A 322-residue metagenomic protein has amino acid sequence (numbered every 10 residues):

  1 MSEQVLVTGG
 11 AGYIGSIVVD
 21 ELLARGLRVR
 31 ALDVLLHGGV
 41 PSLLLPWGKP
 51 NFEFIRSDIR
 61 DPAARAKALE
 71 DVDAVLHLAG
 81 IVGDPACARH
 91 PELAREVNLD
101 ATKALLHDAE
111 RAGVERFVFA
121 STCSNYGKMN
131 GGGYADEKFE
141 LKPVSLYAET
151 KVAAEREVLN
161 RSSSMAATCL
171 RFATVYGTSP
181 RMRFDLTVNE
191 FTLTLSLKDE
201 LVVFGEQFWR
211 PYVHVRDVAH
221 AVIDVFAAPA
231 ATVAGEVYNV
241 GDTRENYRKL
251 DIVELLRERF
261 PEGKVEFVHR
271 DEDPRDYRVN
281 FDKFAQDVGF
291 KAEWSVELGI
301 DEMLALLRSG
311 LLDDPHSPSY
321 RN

Functional and structural regions predicted by a protein language model:
M1-A74: N-terminal Rossmann/SDR dinucleotide-binding element
T8, L32, V75-A79, F117-C123 (+1 more regions): SDR active-site strand-loop-helix element
I59-V97: NAD(P)H-binding glycine-rich loop region in Rossmannoid oxidoreductase-like domains and their noncatalytic homologs
E92, E96-K103, E115, K138 (+1 more regions): Conserved internal alpha-helix in NAD(P)-dependent oxidoreductase domains
K103-L146: Conserved Rossmann-fold NAD(P)-dependent oxidoreductase catalytic core, especially the SDR/UDP-sugar
G131-G132, V144, R156-R210, V215-D224 (+1 more regions): NAD(P)-dependent short-chain dehydrogenase/reductase
T150: Active-site helix of classical SDR
D199, V203-N322: C-terminal substrate-binding subdomain of Rossmann-fold SDR/epimerase-dehydratase oxidoreductases
